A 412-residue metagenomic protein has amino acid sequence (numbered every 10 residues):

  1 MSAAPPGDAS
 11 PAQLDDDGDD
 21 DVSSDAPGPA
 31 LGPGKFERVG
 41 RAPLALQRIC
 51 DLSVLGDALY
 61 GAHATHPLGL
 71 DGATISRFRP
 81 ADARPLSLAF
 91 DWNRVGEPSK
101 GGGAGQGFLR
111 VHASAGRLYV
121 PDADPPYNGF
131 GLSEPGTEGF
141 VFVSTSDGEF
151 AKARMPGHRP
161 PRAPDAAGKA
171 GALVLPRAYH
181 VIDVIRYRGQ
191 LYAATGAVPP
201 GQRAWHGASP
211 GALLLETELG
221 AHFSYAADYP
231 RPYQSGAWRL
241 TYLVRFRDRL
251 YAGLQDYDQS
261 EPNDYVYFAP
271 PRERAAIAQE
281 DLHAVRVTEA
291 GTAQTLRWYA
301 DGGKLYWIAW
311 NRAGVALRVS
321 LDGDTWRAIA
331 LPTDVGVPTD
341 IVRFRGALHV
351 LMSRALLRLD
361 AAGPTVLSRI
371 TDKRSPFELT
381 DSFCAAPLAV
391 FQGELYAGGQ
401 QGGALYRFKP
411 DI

Functional and structural regions predicted by a protein language model:
M1-P27: Ser/Thr-rich, Pro/Gly/Ala-heavy low-complexity intrinsically disordered linkers and tails of secreted extracellular
P5-P6, P11-L14, T195, R286 (+3 more regions): Short stretches within intrinsically disordered, low-complexity N-terminal or propeptide regions
D19-Q47, V54, H66-Q106, A113-R117 (+13 more regions): Trp- and S/T/G-rich repeat-edge/linker motifs of beta-rich repeat architectures
L59-G61, L118-V120, L191-A193, L250-G253 (+3 more regions): Conserved beta-propeller blade signature
D256: The feature marks a conserved, polyanion-engaging helical scaffold used by nucleic-acid processing enzymes and innate
